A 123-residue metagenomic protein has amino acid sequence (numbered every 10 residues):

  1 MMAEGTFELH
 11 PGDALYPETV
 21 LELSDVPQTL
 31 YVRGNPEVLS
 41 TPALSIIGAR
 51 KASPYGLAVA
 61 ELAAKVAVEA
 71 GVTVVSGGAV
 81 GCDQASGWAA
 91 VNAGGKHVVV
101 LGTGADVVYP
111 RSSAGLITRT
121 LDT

Functional and structural regions predicted by a protein language model:
M2-T123: Glycine-biased, small-residue-rich flexible motifs in mid-sequence functional cores and linkers
